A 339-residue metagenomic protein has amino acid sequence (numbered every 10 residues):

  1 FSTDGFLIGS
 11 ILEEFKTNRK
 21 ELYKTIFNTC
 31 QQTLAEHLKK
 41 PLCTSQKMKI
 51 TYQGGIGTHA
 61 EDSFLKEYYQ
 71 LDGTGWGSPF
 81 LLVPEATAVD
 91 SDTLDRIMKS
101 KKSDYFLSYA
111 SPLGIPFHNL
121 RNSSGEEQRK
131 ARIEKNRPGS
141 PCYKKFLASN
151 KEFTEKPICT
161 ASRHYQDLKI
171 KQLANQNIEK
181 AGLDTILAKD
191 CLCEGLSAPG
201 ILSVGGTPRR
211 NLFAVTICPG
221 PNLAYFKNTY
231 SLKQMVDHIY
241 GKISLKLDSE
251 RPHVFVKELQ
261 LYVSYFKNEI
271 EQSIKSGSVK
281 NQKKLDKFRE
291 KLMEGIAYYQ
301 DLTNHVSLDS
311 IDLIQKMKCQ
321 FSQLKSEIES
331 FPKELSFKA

Functional and structural regions predicted by a protein language model:
F1-R132: Glycine-rich phosphate/ribose-binding loops and adjacent secondary-structure elements that form binding surfaces
I8-L12, K16-K20, V83, A88-S91 (+5 more regions): Short, structured coil/loop segments at alpha-helix boundaries
Q31-Q32, Q46, Q53, Q70 (+11 more regions): Residue-identity detector for glutamine
Y69, G77-F80, P84-K242, R251 (+1 more regions): Gly/Ser/Thr/Ala-enriched C-terminal appendages of enzymes
P199-A339: C-terminal accessory/interaction regions of large nucleic acid-associated machines
